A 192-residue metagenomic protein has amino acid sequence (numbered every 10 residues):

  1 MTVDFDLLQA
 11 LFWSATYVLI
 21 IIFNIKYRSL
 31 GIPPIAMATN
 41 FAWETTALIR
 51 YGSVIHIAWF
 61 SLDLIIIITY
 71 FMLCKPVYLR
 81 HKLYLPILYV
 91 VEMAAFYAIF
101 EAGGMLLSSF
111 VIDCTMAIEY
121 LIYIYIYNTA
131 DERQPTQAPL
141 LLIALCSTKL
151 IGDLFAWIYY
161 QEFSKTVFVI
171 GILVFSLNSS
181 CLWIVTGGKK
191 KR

Functional and structural regions predicted by a protein language model:
M1-I57: N-terminal topogenic module of multi-pass integral membrane proteins
M1-L7, I49-I55, I99-V111, Y159-T166: Membrane-helix interface and helix-disruption motif detector
L11, T16, A58-I68, M116-Y123 (+1 more regions): Hydrophobic cores of alpha-helical transmembrane segments in multi-pass inner/ER membrane proteins, independent
I25-M37, L79-Y84, Q134-L142: Membrane-interfacial loop-to-transmembrane alpha-helix junctions, especially the N-terminal start
N40-T46, V91-A98, C146-F155: Aromatic-anchored segments of alpha-helical transmembrane domains
I68-Y78, I99-G103, S176-R192: Terminal, non-catalytic domain-edge segments
L73-D131: Membrane-proximal helix-loop-helix units in multi-pass membrane proteins
Y123-T129, Q137-R192: C-terminal transmembrane-bundle signature of multipass membrane proteins, characterized by strong activation on
